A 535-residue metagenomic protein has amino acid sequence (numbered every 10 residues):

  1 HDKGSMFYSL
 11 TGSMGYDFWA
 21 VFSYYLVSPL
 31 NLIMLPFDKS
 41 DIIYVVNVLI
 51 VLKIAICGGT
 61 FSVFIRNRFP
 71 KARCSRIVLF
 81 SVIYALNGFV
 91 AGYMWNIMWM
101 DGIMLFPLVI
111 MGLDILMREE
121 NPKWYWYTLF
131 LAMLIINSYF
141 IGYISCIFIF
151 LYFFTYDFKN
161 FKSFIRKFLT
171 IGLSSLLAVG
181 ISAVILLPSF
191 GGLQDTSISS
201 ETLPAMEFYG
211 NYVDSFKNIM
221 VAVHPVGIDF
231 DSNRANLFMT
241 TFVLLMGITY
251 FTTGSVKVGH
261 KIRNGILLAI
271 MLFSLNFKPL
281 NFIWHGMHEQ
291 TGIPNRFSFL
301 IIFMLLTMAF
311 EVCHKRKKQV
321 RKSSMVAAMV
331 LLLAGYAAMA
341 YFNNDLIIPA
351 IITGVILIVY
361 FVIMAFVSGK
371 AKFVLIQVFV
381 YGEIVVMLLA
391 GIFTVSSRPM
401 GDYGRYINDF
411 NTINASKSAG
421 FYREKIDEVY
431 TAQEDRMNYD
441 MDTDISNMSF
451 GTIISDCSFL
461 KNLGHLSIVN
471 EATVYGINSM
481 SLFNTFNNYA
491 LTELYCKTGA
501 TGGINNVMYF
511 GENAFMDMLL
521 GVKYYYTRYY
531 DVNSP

Functional and structural regions predicted by a protein language model:
H1-G4, S23, P29, K167-T170 (+6 more regions): Periplasmic/ER-lumenal interhelical loops and adjacent helix-loop junctions in multi-pass membrane proteins
H1-K71, R76-P107, M133-F140, V221-N233 (+1 more regions): Active-site lumenal/periplasmic loops and adjacent helix-entry segments of GT-C-fold, multi-pass membrane
D2-S13, P36-I42, G88-G92, N121-I135 (+2 more regions): Membrane-interface interhelical loops and short amphipathic "cap" helices that link adjacent transmembrane segments
M34-F37, R66, G88-Y93, A132-S138 (+4 more regions): Hydrophobic alpha-helical transmembrane segments
P36, Q377-P535: Soluble catalytic regions of membrane-associated enzymes that act on cell-envelope and secretory-pathway components
I50-N67, C74-F158, T170-D195, L331-Y336: Membrane-embedded helix bundles of polyisoprenyl
C57-I65, L105-M117, I147-T155, L244-F251 (+2 more regions): Transmembrane alpha-helical segments
L116, E120, I141, I262-F282 (+1 more regions): Contiguous transmembrane helix-bundle modules in multi-pass membrane proteins
